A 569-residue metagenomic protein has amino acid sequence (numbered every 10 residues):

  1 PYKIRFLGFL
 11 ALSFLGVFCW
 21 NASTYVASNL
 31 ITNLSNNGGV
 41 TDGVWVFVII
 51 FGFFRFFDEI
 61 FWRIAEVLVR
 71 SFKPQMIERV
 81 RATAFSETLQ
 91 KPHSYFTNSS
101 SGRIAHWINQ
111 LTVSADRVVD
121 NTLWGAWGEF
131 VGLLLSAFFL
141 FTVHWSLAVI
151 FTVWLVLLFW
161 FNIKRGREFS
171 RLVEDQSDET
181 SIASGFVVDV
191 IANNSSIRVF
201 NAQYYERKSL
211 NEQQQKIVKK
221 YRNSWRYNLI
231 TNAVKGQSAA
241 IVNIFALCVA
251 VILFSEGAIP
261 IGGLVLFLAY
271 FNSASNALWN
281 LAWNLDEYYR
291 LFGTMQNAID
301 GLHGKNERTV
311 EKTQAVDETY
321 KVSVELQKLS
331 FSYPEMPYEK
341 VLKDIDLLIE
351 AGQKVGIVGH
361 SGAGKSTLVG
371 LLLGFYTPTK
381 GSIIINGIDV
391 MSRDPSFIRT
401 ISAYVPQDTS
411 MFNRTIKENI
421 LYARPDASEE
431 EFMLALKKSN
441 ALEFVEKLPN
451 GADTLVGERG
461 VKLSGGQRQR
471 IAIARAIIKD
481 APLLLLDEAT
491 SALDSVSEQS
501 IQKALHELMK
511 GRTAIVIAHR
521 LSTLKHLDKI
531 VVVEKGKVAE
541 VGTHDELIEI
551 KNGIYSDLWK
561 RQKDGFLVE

Functional and structural regions predicted by a protein language model:
F6-I64, L68, F141-S146, G257-I261: Transmembrane helix-loop-helix hairpins at lipid-water interfaces of multipass membrane proteins, especially the type-1
C19-N29, L123-G166, R222-L268: A hydrophobic transmembrane-helix motif
V69-K73, L89-L134, A192: Juxtamembrane loop-to-helix connectors within ABC transporter transmembrane domains
N98-G102, D175-W225, M295, T313-A315: Loop segments that connect adjacent transmembrane helices in multi-pass transporters
A202, R226, A240, S273-H303: Cytosolic ends of transmembrane helices, especially the final helix of ABC transmembrane type-1 domains
L302-V355, T377, M391, E429-E430 (+3 more regions): Primarily ABC-family ATPase nucleotide-binding module
T367, T400-Y404, D408, N419 (+2 more regions): ABC-family ATPase nucleotide-binding domain "signature/switch" substructure
L373: Helix-to-loop junction immediately C-terminal to a conserved catalytic motif
